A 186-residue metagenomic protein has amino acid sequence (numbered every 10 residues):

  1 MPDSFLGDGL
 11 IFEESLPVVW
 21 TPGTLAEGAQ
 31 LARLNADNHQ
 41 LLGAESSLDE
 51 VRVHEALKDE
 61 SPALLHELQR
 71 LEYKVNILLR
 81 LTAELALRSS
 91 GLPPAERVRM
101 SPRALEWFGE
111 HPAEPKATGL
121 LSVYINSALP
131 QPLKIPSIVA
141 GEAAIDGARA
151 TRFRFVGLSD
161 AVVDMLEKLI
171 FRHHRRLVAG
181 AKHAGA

Functional and structural regions predicted by a protein language model:
M1-M100, L105-A186: Structured alpha-helical
